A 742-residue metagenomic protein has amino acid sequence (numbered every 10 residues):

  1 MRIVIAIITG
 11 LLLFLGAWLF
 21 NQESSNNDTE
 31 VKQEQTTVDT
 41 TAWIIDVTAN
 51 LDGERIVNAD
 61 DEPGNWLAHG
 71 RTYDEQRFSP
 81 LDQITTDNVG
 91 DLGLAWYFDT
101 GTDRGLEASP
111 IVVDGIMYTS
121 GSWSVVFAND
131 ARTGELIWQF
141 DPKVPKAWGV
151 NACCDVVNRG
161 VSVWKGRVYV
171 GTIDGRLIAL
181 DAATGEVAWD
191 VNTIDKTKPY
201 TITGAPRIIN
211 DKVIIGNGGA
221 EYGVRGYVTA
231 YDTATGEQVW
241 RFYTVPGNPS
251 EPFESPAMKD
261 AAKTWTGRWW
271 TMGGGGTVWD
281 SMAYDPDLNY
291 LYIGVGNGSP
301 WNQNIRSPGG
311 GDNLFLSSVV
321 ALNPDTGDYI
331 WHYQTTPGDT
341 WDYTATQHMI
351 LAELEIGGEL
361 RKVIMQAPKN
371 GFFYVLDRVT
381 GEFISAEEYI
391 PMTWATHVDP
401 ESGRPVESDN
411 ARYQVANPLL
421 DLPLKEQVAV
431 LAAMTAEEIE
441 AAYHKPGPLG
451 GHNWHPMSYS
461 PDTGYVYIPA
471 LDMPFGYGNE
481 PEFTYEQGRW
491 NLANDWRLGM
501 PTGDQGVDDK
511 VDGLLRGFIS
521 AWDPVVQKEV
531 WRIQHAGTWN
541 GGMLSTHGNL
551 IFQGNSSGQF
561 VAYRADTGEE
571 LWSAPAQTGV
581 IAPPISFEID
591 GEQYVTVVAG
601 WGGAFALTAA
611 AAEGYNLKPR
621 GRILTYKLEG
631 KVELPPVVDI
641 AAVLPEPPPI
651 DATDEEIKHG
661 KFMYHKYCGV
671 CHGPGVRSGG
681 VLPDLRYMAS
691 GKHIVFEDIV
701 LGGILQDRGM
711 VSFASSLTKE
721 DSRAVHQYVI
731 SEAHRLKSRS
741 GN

Functional and structural regions predicted by a protein language model:
K32-T100, E135-G149, E186-D195, E237-V245 (+10 more regions): Aromatic (tryptophan-biased) beta-strands that constitute blades/sheets of beta-rich domains
I44, E54, D639-M663: Electrostatic cytochrome c docking/interface patches
W66-G70, G105-V125, V150-R176, T201-Y222 (+11 more regions): Repeat-blade elements of multi-bladed beta-propeller folds
G171, A714-N742: C-terminal capping alpha-helices of c-type cytochrome domains
I215-G226, T266, I293-N313, M473-D512 (+1 more regions): Short, conserved, GDST-rich strand-edge loop motifs in beta-rich repeat architectures
G338-T340, A345-H348, I390-W394, K445-G447 (+3 more regions): Conserved blade-ending motifs and adjacent loop-strand segments that build the rim/top face of beta-propeller domains
I585-A641: Blade-level signature of beta-propeller repeat domains, shared across WD40, Kelch, NHL, RCC1 and BNR/Asp-box propellers
K661, G673-L705, V711-S712: Gly/Gly-Pro-rich "capping" loops immediately C-terminal to redox-active cysteine motifs in periplasmic/lumenal
